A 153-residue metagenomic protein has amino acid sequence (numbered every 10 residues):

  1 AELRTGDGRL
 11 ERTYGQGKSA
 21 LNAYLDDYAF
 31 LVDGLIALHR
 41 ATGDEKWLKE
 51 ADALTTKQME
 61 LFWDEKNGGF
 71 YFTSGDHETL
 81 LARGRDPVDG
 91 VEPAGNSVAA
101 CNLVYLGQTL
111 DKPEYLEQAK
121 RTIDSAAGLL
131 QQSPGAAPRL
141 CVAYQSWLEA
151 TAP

Functional and structural regions predicted by a protein language model:
A1-P153: Glycan-recognition and catalytic cores of secretory/periplasmic carbohydrate-active enzymes
